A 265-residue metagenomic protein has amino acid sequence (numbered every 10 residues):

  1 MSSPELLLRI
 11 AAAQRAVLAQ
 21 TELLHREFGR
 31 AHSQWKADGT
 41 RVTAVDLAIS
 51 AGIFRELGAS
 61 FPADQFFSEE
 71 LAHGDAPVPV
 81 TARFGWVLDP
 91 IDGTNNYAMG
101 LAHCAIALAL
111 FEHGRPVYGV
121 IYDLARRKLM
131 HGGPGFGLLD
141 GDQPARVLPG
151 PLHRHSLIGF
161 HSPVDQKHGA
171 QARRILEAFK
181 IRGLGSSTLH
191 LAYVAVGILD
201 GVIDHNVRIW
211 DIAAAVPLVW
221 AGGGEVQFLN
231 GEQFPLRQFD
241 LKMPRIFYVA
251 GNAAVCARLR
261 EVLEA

Functional and structural regions predicted by a protein language model:
M1-I10, Q14-R15, R173, A192-A265: Oxyanion/phosphate-interacting regions
M1-I91, E264: N-terminal subdomain of lithium-sensitive/metallo-dependent phosphomonoesterases centered on the IMPase/IPPase/PAP
R15, A59, D75-G135, L139 (+2 more regions): Active-site-adjacent structural elements in enzyme catalytic cores
L24, D46, L57, T94 (+5 more regions): Residue-level signal for inorganic ion chemistry
L108-A192, Q238-A265: Acidic beta-strand-loop-alpha-helix segment within the catalytic core of divalent metal-dependent phosphate-processing
